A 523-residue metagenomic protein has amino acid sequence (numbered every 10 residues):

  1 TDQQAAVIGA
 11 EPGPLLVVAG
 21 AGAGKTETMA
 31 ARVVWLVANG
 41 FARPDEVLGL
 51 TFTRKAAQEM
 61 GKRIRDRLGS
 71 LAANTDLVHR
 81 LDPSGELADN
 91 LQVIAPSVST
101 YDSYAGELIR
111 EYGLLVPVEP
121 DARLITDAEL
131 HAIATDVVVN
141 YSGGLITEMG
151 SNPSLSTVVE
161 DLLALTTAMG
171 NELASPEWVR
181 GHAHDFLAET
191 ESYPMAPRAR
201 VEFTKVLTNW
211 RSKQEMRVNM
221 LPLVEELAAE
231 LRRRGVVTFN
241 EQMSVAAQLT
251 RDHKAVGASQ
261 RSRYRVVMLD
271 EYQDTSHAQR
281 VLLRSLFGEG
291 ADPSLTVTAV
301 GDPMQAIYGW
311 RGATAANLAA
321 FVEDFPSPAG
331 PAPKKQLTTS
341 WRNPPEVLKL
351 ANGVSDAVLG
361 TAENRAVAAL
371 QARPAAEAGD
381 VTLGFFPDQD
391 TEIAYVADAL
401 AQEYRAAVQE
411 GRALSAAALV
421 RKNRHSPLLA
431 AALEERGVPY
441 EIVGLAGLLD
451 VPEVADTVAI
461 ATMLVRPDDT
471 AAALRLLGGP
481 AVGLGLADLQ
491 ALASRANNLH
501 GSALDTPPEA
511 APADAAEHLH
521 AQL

Functional and structural regions predicted by a protein language model:
T1-D66, D76, A128, M195 (+5 more regions): Conserved motor-region signature of P-loop NTPase helicases/translocases
T1-V18, A23, E27-T28, E46-L48 (+7 more regions): Accessory N-terminal region flanking or inserted into the helicase ATPase core in nucleic-acid motor proteins
P12, R65, G106-G113, T135-V139 (+8 more regions): Amphipathic, well-packed alpha-helical segments that form the structural scaffold of globular domains
V18, P44-A174, W178, A316-D324: Conserved P-loop NTPase-based nucleic-acid remodeling module centered on helicase motor cores
D76-S84, G181-R211, E215, H500-L523: Charged, glycine/proline-rich intrinsically disordered loops and linkers
L115, V137-G144, M169, W210 (+6 more regions): Alpha-helix C-capping/helix-to-loop hinge sites
I133, V137, L165, L223-E230 (+5 more regions): A general alpha-helix detector
E160-N171, V206-L221, A229, D292-S294 (+3 more regions): Polyanion-engaging groove/track-forming segments
